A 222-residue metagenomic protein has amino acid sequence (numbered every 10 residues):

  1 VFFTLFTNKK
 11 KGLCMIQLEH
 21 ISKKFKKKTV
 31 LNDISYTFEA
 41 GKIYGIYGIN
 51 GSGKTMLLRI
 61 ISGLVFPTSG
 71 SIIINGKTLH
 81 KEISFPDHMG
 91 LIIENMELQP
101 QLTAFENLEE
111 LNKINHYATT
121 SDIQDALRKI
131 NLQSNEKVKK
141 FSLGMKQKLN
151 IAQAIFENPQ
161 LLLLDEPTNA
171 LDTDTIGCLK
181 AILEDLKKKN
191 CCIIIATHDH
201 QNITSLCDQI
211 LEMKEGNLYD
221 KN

Functional and structural regions predicted by a protein language model:
Y47-I49: The feature captures the beta-strand-to-loop junction immediately N-terminal to the Walker
S62: Helix-to-loop junction immediately C-terminal to a conserved catalytic motif
G70-F85: Conserved ABC transporter NBD signature motif
N95, Q101-I114: Q-loop/switch helix immediately C-terminal to the Walker
L162-E166: Catalytic Walker B motif of ABC-type/P-loop ATPase nucleotide-binding domains
T197-H198: H-loop/switch region of ABC-family ATPase nucleotide-binding domains
